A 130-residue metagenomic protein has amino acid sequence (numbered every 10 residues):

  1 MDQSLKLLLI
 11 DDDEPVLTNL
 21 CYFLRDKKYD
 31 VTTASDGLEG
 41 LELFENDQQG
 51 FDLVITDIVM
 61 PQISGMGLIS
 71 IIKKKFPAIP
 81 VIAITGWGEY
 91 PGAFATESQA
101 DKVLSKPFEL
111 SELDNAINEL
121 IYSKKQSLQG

Functional and structural regions predicted by a protein language model:
D11, D57: Active-site residues of response regulator receiver
E14-T32: Two-component/phosphorelay signaling modules centered on CheY-like receiver
T33-L53, G92: Acidic, metal-coordinating helix/loop segments flanking the phosphotransfer/catalytic sites of two-component signaling
D36-E39, S64-L68: Acidic catalytic/metal-coordinating carboxylates
M60: Receiver (REC) domain active-site loop signature in two-component systems and cognate sites in sensor histidine kinases
G67, W87-L104, N115: Alpha4 helix (beta4-alpha4-beta5 surface) of REC/receiver domains from two-component response regulators
F108-E119, K125: C-terminal output helix
